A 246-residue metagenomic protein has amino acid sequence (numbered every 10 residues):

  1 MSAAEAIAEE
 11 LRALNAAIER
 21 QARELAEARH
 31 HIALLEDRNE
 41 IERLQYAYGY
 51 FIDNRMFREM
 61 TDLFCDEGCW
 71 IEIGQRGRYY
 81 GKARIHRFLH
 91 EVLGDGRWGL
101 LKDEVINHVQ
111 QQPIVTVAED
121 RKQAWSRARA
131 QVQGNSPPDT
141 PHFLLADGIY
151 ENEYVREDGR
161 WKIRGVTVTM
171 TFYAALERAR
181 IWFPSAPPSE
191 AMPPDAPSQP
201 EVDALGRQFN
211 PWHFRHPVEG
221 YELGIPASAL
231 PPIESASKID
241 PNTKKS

Functional and structural regions predicted by a protein language model:
S2-N39, D158-S246: Terminal "cap-and-tail" regions of soluble proteins that handle hydrophobic small molecules
E36, G77-Y80, H142: A structural signal for alpha-helical segments
R38-D53: Short, aromatic-enriched amphipathic alpha-helices that serve as compact interaction elements
N39, E104-I106, F143-L145: Transmembrane beta-barrel outer-membrane domains
Q45, Q110-Q112, R129, D147-E151 (+1 more regions): Extracellular structured ligand-interaction cores
G49-F57, D62-L63, E151-M170: K/E-rich alpha-helical interaction surfaces of small helical-bundle regulatory domains
F57-V132: A solvent-exposed, acidic/Ser-Thr-rich amphipathic alpha-helical stretch
Q123-D158, F172-E190: Exposed beta-sheet edge and beta->alpha loop/turn motif
